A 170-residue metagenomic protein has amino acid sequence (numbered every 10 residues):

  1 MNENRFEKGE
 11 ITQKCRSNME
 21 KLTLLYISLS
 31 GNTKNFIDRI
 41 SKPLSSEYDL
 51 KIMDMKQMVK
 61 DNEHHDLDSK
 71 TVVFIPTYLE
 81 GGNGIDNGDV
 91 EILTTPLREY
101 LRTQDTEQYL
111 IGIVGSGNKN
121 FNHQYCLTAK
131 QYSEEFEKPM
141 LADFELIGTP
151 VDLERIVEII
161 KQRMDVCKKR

Functional and structural regions predicted by a protein language model:
N2-D89, T95: N-terminal beta1-alpha1-beta2 submodule of the flavodoxin-like/Rossmannoid cofactor-binding fold
K14, L67-R170: FMN-binding flavodoxin-like domain, especially the glycine-rich phosphate-binding loop
